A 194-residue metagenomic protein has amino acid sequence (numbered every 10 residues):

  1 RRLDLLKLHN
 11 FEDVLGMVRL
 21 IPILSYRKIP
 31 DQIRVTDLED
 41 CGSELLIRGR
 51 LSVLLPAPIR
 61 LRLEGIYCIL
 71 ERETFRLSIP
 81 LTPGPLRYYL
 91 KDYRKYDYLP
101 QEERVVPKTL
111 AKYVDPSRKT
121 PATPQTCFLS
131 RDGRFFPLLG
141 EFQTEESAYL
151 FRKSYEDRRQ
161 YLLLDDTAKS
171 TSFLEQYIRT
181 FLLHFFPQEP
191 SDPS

Functional and structural regions predicted by a protein language model:
R1-S194: DEDD superfamily 3′-5′ metal-dependent exonuclease/proofreading module
